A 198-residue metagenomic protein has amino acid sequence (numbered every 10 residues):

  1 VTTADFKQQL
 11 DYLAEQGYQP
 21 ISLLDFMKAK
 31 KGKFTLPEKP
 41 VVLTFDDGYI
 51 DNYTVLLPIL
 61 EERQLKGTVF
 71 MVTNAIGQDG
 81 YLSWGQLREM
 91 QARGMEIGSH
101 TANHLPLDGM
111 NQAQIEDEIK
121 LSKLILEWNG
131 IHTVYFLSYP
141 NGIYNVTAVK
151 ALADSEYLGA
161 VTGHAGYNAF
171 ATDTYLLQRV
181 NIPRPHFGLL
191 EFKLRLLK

Functional and structural regions predicted by a protein language model:
V1-T2, Q19-L24, V42, E61 (+3 more regions): Short, well-structured secondary-structure segments
V1-T44, I50-D51, G109-K198: C-terminal active-site subregion of NodB/CE4 polysaccharide deacetylases
Y49-I50, N103: Short, glycine/acidic-enriched loop or turn micro-motifs at the edges of active sites
T54: Short, solvent-exposed interaction modules
L57-L65, L82-S99, A153-D154, A171: Acidic (Asp/Glu)-rich catalytic clusters
T73-G77, P106, P140-I143: Short histidine/acidic/glycine/proline-rich micro-motifs that form metal- and phosphate-coordinating active-site loops
G80-L87, Q114-E118: Charged helix-capping and loop-helix junction motifs
G98-A113: Substrate-binding clefts and substrate-entry loops adjacent to catalytic sites of polymer-processing enzymes acting on
